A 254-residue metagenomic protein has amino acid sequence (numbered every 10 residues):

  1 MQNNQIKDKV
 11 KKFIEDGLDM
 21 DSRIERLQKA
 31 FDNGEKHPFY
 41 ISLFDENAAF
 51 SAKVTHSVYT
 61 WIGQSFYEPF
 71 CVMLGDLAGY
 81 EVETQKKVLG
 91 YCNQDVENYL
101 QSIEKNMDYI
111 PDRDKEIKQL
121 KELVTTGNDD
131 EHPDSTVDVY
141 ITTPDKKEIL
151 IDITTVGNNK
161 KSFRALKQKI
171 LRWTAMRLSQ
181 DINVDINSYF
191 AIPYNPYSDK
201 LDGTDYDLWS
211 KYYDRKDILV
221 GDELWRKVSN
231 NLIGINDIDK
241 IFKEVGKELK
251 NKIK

Functional and structural regions predicted by a protein language model:
M1-Y91: Nuclease-adjacent, charged terminal/linker segments that flank catalytic cores
Q5-D8, N128-D129, A191, N195: Extended alpha-helical scaffold and adjacent linker segments that couple domains and build interaction/assembly
H56-S57, E122-N128, T155-K161: Surface-exposed cleft-lining segments at the edges of enzyme active sites
F70, Q94-D95, S162-R164, S198-G203: A short acidic (Asp/Glu
G75, V137-I141, K146-G157: Conserved catalytic cores of phosphodiester-cleaving nucleases, focusing on short active-site segments
K86-P144: Active-site metal-binding core of divalent-cation-utilizing nuclease and nuclease-like domains
T155-L178: Mg2+/Mn2+-dependent nuclease catalytic core
K160, S179-K254: Domain-level recognition of nuclease-like catalytic cores that cleave nucleotide substrates
